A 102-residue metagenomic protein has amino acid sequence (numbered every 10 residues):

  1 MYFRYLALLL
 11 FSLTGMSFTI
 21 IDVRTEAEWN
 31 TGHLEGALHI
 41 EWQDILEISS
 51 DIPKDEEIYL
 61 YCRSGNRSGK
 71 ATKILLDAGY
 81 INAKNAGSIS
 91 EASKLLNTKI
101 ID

Functional and structural regions predicted by a protein language model:
M1-L8: Sec-dependent signal peptide recognition, specifically the positively charged N-region followed immediately by
Y2, F18-T19, T25-E57, N66-D102: Rhodanese-like catalytic fold shared by cysteine-dependent sulfurtransferases and DSP/PTP-type phosphatases
S12-G15: N-terminal signal peptide c-region/cleavage motif recognized by signal peptidases
Y61: Short, surface-exposed ligand- or partner-binding patches at beta-edge/loop junctions that are enriched in aromatics
